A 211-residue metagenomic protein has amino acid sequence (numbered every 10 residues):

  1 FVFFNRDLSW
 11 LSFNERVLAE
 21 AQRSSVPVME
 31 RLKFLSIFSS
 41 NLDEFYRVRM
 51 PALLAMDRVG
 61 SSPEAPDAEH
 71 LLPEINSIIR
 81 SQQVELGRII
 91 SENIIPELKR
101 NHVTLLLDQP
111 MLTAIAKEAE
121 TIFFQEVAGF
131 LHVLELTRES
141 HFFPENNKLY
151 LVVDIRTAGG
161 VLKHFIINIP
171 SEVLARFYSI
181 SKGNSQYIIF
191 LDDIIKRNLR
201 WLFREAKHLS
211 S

Functional and structural regions predicted by a protein language model:
F1-S211: N-terminal non-catalytic structural scaffold regions of very large proteins
